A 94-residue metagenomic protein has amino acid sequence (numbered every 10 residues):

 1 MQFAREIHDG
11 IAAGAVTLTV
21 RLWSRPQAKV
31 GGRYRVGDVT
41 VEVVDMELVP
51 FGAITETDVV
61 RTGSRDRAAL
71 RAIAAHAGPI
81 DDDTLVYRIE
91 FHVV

Functional and structural regions predicted by a protein language model:
M1-V94: Mixed-charge, low-complexity intrinsically disordered regions
